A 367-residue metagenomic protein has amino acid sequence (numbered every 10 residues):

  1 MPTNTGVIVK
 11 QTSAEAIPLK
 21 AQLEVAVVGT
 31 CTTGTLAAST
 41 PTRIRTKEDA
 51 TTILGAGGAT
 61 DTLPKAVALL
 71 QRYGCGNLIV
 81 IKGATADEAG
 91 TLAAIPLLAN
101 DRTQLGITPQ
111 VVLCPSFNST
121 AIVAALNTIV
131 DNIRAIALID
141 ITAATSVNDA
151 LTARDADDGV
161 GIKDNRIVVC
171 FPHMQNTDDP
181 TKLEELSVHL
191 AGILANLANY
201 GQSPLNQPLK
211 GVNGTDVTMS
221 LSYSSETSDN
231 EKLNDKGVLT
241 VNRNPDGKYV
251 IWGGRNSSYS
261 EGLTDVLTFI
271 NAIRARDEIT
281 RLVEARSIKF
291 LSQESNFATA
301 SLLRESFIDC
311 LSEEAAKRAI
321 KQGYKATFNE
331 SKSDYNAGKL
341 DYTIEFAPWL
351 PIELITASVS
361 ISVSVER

Functional and structural regions predicted by a protein language model:
M1-E24, S364-R367: Short, intrinsically disordered N-terminal pre-domain segments
V9, L19, A26-C31, L36-A38 (+4 more regions): A glycine- and small-residue-enriched flexible loop/hinge signal that marks low-structured segments
S39-A86: N-terminal assembly/attachment segments of tailed bacteriophage virion structural proteins
G74, G106-T108, I320: Short loop/turn motifs at secondary-structure junctions
D87-T91, T299: Phosphate/oxyanion-binding active-site loops and adjacent basic polyanion-contact surfaces
F290-A298: Hydrophobic alpha-helical bundle architecture
A298-E345: C-terminal structured domain segments
E330-R367: C-terminal edge-of-domain segments
